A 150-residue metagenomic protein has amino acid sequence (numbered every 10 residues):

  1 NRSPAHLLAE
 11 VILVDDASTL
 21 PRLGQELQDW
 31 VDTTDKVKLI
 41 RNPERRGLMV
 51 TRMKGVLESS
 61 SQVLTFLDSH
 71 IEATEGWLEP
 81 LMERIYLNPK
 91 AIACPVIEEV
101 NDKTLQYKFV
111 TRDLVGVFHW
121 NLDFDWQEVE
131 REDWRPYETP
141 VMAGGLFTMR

Functional and structural regions predicted by a protein language model:
R2-R41: Acidic donor-binding segment of Leloir-type glycosyltransferases
R22, R52, G76-L78: Acidic donor-diphosphate engagement hotspot in glycosyltransferases and nucleotidyltransferases that stabilizes
T34, S59-Q62, L87: Active-site acidic short loop of glycosyltransferases
V50-V63: Active-site nucleotide-sugar/metal-binding loop of Leloir-type enzymes
S60-Q62, V141-R150: Conserved nucleotide-sugar donor-binding and metal-coordinating catalytic region shared by glycosyltransferases
S61-T74: Short beta-strand-to-loop acidic/aromatic patch adjacent to the donor-nucleotide binding site
E72, G76-H119: Conserved donor NDP-sugar-binding/catalytic core segment of glycosyltransferases
D113-T139: Short, flexible, basic/aromatic active-site loop/helix in glycosyltransferases
